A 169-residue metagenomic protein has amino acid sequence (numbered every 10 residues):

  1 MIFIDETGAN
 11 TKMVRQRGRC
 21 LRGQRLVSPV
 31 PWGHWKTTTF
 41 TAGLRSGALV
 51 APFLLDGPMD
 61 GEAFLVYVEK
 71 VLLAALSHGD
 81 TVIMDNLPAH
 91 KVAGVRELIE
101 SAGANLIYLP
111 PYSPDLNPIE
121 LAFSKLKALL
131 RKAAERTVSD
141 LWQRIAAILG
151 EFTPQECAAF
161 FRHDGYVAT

Functional and structural regions predicted by a protein language model:
M1-T169: Short functional hotspots at interaction and active-site rims
